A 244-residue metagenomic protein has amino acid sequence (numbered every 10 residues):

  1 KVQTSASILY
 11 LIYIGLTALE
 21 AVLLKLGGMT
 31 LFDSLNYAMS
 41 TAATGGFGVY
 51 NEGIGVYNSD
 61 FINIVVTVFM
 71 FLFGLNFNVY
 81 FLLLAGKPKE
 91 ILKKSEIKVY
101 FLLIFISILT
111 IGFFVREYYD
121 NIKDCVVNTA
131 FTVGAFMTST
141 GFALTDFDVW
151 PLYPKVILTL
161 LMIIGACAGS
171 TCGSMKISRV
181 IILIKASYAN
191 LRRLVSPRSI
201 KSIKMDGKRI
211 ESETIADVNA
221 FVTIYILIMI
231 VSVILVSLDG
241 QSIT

Functional and structural regions predicted by a protein language model:
K1-T244: Membrane-proximal intracellular helices of multi-pass ion channels
